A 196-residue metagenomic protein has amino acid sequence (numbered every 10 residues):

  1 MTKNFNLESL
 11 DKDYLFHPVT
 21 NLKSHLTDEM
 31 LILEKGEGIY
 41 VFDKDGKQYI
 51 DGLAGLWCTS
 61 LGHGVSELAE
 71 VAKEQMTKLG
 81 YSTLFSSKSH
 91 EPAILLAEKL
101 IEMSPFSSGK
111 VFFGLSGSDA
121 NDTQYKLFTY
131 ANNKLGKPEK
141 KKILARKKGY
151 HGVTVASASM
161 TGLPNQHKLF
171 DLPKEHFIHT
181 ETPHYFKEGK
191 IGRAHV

Functional and structural regions predicted by a protein language model:
M1-E37, P92: Active-site-adjacent loop/helix segments that line or gate small-molecule/cofactor pockets in enzymes
F5, Q48-K137: Glycine-rich loop-to-alpha-helix module at the N-terminal edge of alpha/beta enzyme cores
N6-L10, E67, N165: Exposed alpha-helical structural elements
Y14-F16, W57, Y81, K142 (+1 more regions): Tryptophan-centric aromatic hotspots in well-structured domains and transmembrane helices
M30-D51: Active-site and channel-lining beta-strand-loop segments that bind or position nucleotide-derived/phosphorylated
F42, G62, S157-T161: Short beta-strand-to-turn element immediately C-terminal to the catalytic PLP-Schiff-base lysine in fold type I
E98-R193: PLP-dependent aspartate aminotransferase-fold enzymes
